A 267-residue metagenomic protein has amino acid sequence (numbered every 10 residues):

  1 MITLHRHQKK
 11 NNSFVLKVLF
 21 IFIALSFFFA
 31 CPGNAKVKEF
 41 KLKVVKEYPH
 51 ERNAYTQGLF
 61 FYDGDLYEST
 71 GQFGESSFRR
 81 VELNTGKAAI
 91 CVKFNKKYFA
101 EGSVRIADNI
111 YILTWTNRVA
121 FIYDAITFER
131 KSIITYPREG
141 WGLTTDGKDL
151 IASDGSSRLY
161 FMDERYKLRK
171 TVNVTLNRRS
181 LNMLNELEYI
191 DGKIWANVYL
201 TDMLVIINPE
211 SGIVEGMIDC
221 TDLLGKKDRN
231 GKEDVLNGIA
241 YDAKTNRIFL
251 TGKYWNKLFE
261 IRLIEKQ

Functional and structural regions predicted by a protein language model:
V18-F28: Bacterial N-terminal signal peptides
A35-N53, L83-A88: A short helix->beta-strand "capping" segment at the edge of beta-propeller domains
V45-S77, V92-V104, G252-Y254: Beta-strand-rich domains and repeat architectures in extracellular enzymes and scaffolds, especially beta-propellers
R52-D63, K96-A107, Y136-L150, R178-G192 (+1 more regions): Beta-rich, blade/repeat-based domains predominating in secreted/periplasmic proteins but also intracellular
E68-Q72, I110-N117, A152-S156, A196-L200 (+1 more regions): Conserved beta-strand positions in repeat-built beta-propeller and related beta-rich domains
E82-G86, D124-F128, D163-K167, N208-G212 (+1 more regions): Short loop/turn segments that connect beta-strands within beta-propeller blades
G86-I122, E129-G140: Blade-loop segments of beta-propeller domains
A120-N177: Hydrophobic, well-structured mid-protein blocks that either form specific transmembrane helices
